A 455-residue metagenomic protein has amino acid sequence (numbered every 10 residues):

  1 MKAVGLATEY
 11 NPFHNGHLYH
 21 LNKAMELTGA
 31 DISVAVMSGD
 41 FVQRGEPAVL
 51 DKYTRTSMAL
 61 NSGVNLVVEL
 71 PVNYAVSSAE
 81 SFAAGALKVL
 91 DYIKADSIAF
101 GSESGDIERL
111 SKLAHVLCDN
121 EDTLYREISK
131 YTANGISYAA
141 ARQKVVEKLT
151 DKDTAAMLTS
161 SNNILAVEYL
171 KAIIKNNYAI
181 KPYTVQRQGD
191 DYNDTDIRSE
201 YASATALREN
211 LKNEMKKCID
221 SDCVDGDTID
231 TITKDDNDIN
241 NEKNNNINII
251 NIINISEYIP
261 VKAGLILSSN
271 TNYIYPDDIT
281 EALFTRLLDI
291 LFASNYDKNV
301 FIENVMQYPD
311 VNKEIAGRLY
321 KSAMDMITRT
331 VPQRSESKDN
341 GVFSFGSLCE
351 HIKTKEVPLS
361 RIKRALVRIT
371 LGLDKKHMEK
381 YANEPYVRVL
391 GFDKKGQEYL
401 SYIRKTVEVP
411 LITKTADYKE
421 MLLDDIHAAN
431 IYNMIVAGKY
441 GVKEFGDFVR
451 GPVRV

Functional and structural regions predicted by a protein language model:
M1-R55: N-terminal catalytic cores of NTP/NDP-binding nucleotidyl/phosphoryl-transfer enzymes
L6-A7, V36-M37, V68-L70, Y183-V185: Short beta-strands and strand-loop turn motifs
M25-E26, L60, L87-D91: Non-catalytic positions within long, well-ordered alpha-helices that form the structural scaffold/packing of enzyme
T28-D31, V64, A95: Short, high-confidence coil segments that cap the C-terminus of an alpha-helix and link into the following beta-strand
T54-M58, Y169: Short, solvent-exposed amphipathic alpha-helices that sit in or adjacent to ligand/effector-binding or catalytic
S57, N61-P71: A glycine-rich helix N-cap at a beta->alpha junction
L70-D236, K243-V455: Active-site cores that bind ATP or allylic diphosphates and position pyrophosphate for catalysis
